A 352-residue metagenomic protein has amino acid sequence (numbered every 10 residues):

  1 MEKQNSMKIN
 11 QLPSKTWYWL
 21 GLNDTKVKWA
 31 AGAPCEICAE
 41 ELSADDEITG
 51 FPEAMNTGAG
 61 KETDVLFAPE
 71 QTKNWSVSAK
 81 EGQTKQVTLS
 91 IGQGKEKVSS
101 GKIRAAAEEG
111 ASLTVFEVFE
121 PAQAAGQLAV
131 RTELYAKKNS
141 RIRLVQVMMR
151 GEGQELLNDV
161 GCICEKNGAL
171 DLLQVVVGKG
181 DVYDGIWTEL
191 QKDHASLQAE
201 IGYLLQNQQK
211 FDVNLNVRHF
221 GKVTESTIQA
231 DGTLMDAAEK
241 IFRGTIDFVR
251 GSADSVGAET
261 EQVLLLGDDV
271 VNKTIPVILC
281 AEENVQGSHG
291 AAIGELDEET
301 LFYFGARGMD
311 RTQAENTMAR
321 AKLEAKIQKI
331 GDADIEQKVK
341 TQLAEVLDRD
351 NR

Functional and structural regions predicted by a protein language model:
M1-T72, Q93: Long, low-complexity, mixed-charge
N5, G58-F302, A306-M309, I330-G331 (+1 more regions): Conserved beta-strand/loop scaffold segments within soluble protein domains that form the structured core and edges
P52, S252-A253, E315-A319: Short cationic/low-complexity microdomains
Y303-A325: Extended amphipathic alpha-helical segments enriched in small hydrophobics
